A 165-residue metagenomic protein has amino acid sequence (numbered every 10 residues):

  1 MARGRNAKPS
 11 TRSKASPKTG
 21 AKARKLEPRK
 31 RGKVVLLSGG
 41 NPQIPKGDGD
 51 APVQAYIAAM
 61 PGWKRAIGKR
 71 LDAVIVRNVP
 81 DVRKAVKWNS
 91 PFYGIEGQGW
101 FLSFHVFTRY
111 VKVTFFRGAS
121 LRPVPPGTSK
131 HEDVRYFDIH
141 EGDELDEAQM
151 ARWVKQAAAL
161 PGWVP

Functional and structural regions predicted by a protein language model:
A2-P165: Charge-dense, helix-prone N-terminal extensions
